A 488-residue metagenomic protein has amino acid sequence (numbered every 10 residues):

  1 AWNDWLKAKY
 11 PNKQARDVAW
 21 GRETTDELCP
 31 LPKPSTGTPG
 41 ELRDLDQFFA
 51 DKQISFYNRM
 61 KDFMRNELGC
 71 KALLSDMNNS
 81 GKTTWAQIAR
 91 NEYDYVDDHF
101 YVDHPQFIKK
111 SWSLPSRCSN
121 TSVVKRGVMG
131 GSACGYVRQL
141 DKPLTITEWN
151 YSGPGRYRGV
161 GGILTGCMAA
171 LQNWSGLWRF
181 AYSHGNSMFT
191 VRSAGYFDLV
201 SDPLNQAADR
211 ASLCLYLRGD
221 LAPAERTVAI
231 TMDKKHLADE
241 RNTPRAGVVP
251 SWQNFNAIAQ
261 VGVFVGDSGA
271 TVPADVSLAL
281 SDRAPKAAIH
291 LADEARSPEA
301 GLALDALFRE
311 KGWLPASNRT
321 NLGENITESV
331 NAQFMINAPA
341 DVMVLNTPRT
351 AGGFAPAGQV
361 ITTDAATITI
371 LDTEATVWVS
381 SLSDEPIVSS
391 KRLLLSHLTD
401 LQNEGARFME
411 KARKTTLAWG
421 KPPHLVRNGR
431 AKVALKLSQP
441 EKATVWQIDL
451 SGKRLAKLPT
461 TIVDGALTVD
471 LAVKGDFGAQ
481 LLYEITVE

Functional and structural regions predicted by a protein language model:
A1-P34, R90-V96: Aromatic- and acidic-residue-enriched segments that line the glycan-binding/catalytic groove of carbohydrate-active
A8, F48-F56, Y157, G161 (+1 more regions): Soluble or luminal CAZymes and related metallo-dependent hydrolases
G21-T24, T38, R43, Q47 (+2 more regions): Glycoside hydrolase catalytic-domain groove-lining segments
N79-G81, Y101, W149-P154, L171-W174 (+2 more regions): An acidic- and aromatic-residue-enriched active-site/binding cleft used to recognize and process polar
R90-V96, S111-L114, G159-T165, R192-L199: Short secondary-structure boundary/capping segments
A170-A434, Q439-K442: Aromatic- and carboxylate-lined catalytic core of secreted/periplasmic carbohydrate-active enzymes
V379, G465-E488: C-terminal beta-strand-rich structural cap/linker in extracellular carbohydrate-active enzymes
G429-V473: Proteolytic-maturation and junctional protease-sensitive modules
